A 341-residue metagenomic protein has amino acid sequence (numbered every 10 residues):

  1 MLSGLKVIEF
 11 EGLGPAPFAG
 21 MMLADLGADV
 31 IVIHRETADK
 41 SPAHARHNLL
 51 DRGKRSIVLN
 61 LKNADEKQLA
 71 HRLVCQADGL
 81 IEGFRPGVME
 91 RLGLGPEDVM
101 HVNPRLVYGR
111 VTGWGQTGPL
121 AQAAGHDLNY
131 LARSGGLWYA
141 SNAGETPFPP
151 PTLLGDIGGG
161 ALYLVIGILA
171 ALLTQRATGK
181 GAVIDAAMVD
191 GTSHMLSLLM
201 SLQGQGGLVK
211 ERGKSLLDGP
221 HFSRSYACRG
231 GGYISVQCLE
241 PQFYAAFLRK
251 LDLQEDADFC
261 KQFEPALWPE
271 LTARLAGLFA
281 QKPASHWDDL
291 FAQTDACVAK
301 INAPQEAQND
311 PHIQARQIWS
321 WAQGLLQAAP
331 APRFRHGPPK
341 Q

Functional and structural regions predicted by a protein language model:
M1-G167, A171-A177, S320, H336: N-terminal helix-loop segment corresponding to the beta1-alpha1 unit of nucleotide/adenylate-binding folds
M1-K6, A227-R229, N302-Q341: Terminal low-complexity tails and localization/encapsulation signals of metabolic enzymes
V30, A292-A307: Short, well-structured beta-strand/strand-turn elements
W114-G115, M188-S193, G230-G232, C238-F243 (+1 more regions): Glycine-rich beta-alpha junction loops
Q116, E145-G155, R176-T192, E211-D218 (+1 more regions): Conserved Rossmann-fold dehydrogenase catalytic segment
S134, G160-G181, H194-Q205, L248-E255: Oxidoreductase and adenylate-handling cofactor-binding alpha/beta cores
R212-D218, R224-S225, A322-L326: Short Gly/Pro-enriched turn/cap motifs at secondary-structure boundaries
L217, F222-T294, V298: Aromatic-enriched alpha-helical interface/lid elements that frame and gate functional surfaces
